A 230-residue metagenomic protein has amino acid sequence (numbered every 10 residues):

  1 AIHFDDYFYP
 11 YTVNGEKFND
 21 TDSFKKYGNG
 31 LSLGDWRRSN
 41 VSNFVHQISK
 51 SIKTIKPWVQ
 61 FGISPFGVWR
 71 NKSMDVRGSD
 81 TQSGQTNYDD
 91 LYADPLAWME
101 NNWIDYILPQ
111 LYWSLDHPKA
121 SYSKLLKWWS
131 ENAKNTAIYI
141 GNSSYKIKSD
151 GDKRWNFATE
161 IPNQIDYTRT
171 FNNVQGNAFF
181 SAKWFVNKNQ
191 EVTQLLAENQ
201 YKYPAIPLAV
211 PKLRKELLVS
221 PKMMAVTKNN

Functional and structural regions predicted by a protein language model:
A1-W103, Y112: Polysaccharide-binding and catalytic clefts of secreted carbohydrate-active enzymes
F24, W58-Q82, L111, L125-I161: Active-site clefts of carbohydrate-active enzymes
N43-S51, A97, K124-E131, N163-Y167: Alpha-helical scaffolding segments of alpha/beta enzyme cores, especially the outer helices of TIM-barrel or partial
S64-F66, N177, N230: N-terminal, helix-rich and Lys/Arg-enriched segments in bacterial and organellar proteins
Y92-P118, A133-R214: Substrate-binding cleft of secreted/luminal carbohydrate-active enzymes
P118-K124: Active-site-adjacent beta->alpha loops and helix N-cap segments on the catalytic face of soluble alpha/beta enzymes
A209-N230: Surface beta-strand/loop "capping" patches
